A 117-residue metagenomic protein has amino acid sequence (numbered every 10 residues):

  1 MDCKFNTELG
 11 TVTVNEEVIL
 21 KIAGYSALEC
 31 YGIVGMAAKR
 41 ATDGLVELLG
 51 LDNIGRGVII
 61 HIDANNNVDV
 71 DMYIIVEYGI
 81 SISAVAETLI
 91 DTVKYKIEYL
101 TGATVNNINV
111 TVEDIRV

Functional and structural regions predicted by a protein language model:
M1-Y78, E87, Y99, A103-V117: Contiguous, often N-terminal, cationic amphipathic patches that form binding interfaces
I80, Y95: Glycine-centered loop/turn positions within well-structured domains that cap or flank conserved ligand/cofactor-binding
